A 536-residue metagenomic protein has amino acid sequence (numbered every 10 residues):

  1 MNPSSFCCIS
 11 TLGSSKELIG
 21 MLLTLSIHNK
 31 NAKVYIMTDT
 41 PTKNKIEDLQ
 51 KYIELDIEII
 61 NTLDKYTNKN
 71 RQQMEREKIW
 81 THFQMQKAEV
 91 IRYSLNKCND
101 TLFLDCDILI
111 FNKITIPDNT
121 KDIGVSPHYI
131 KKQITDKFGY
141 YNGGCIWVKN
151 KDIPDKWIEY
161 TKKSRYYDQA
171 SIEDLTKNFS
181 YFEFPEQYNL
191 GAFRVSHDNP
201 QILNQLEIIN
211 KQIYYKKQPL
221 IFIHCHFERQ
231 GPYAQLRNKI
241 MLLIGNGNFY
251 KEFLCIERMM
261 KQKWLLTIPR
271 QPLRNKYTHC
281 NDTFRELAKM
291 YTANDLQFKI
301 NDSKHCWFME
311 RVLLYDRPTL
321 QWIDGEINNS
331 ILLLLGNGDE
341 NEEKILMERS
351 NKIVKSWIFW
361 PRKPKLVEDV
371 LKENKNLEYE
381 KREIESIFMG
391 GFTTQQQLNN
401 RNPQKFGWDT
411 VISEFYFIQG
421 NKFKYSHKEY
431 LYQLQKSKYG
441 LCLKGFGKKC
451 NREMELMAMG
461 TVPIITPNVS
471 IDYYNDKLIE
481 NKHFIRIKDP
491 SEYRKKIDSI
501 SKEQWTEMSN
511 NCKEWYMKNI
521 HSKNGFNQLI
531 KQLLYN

Functional and structural regions predicted by a protein language model:
M1-Q73, N96-K97, N248-A293, E310: N-terminal anchoring/stem segment of glycosyltransferases
T38-N44, I108-I114, R229, N337-E340 (+2 more regions): Short, polar loop motifs at secondary-structure junctions
F83-K131, T461: GT-A fold catalytic core of metal-dependent nucleotide-sugar glycosyltransferases, centered on the diacidic
F111-D174: Conserved catalytic core of nucleotide-sugar-dependent glycosyltransferases
V148-R237, M241: Catalytic core and acceptor-binding pocket of nucleotide-sugar-dependent glycosyltransferases
Q262-M459, I465-E480, K518-Q532: Nucleotide-sugar donor-binding catalytic core of glycosyltransferases
K482-P490: Conserved acidic donor-binding segment of nucleotide-sugar-dependent glycosyltransferases
D498, K502-Y535: A charged, aromatic-enriched C-terminal amphipathic alpha-helix characteristic of glycosyltransferases across folds
